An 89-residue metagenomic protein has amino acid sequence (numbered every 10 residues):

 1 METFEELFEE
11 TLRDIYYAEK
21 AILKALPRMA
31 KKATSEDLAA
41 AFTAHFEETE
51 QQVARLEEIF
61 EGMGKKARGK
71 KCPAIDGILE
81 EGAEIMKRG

Functional and structural regions predicted by a protein language model:
M1-G89: Amphipathic alpha-helical hairpins
